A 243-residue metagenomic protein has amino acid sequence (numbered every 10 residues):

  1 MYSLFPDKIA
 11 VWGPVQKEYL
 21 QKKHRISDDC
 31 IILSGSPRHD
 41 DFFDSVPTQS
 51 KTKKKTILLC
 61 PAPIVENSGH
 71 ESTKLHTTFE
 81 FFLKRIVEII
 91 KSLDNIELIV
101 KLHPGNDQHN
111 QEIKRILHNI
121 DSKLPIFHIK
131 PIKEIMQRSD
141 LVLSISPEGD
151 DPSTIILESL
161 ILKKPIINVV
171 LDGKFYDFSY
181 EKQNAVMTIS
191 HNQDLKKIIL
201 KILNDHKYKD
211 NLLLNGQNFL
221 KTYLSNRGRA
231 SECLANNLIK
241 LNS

Functional and structural regions predicted by a protein language model:
M1-K74, Y208, L214-Q217: A nucleotide-sugar donor-handling region in carbohydrate enzymes
P6, I26-L33, R115-L117, S144-N226: Catalytic binding pocket for nucleotide-activated donors in carbohydrate/polymer assembly enzymes
K8, T56, E97, D140-L141: Structural motif
P14-K17, P131, L171-F175: Short, polar loop motifs at secondary-structure junctions
Q21, D41-V46, M136-S139, T154 (+2 more regions): Short, charged, surface-exposed secondary-structure boundary motifs
R38-I116: Conserved catalytic-core segment of nucleotide-activated headgroup transferases in glycan assembly
G105-L162: Donor nucleotide-activated moiety binding/catalytic core segment of transferases that use nucleotide-activated donors
L224-S243: C-terminal alpha-helical cap of glycosyltransferases
